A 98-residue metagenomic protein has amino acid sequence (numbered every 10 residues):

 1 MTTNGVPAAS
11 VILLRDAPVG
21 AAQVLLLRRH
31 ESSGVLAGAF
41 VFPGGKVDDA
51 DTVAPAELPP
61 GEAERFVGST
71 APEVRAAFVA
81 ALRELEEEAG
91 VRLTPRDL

Functional and structural regions predicted by a protein language model:
M1-L98: N-terminal leader/linker segments that precede catalytic domains of diphosphate-processing enzymes
